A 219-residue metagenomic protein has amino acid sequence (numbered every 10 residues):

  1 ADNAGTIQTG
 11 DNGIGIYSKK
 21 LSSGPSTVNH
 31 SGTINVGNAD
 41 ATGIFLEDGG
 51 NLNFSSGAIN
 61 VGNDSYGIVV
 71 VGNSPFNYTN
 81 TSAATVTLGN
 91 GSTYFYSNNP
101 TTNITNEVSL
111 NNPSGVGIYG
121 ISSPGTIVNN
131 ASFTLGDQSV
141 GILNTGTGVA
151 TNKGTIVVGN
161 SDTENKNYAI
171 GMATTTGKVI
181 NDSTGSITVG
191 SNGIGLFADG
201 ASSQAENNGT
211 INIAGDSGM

Functional and structural regions predicted by a protein language model:
A1-N12, G24-A41, N51-D64, F76-G91 (+5 more regions): Beta-strand-rich solenoid/repeat architectures in extracellular/passenger domains of polysaccharide-targeting enzymes
K20-L21, S123, T174: Extracellular beta-strand-rich solenoid/capping regions of secreted or surface-exposed proteins that bind or remodel
